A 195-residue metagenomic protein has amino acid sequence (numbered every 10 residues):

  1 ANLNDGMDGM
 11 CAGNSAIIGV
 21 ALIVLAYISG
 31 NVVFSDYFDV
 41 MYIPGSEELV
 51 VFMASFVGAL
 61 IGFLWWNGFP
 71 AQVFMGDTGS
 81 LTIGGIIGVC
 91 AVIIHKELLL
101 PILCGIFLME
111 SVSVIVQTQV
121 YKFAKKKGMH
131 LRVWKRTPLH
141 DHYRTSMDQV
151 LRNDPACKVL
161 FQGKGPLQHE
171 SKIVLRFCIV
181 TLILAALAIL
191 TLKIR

Functional and structural regions predicted by a protein language model:
L3, M7-R195: Alpha-helical transmembrane segments
